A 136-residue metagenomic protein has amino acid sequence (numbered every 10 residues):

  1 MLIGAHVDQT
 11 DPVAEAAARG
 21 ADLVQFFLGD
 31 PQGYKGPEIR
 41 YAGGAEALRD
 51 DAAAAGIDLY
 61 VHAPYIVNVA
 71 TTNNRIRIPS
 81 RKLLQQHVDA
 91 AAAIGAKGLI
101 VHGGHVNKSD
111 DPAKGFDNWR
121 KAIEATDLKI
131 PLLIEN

Functional and structural regions predicted by a protein language model:
M1-A63, V67-Q86: N-terminal pre-domain/capping segments
A53, V69-N136: Active-site acidic/histidine proton-transfer and metal-coordination neighborhood in alpha/beta enzyme cores
